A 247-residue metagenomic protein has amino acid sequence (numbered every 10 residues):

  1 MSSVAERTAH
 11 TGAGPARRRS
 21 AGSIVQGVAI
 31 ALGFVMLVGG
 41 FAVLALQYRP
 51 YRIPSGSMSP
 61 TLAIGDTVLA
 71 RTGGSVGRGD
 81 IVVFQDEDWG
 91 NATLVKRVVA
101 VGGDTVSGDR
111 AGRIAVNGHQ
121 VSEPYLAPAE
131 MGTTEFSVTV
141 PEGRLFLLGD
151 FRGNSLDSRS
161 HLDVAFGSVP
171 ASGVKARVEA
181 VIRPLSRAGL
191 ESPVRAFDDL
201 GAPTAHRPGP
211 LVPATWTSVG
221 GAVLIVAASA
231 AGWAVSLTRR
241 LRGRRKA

Functional and structural regions predicted by a protein language model:
M1-I81, W89, A176-A247: Protein maturation boundaries and topogenic segments
T61, S107-A111: Short, solvent-exposed secondary-structure boundary/capping segments
G65-D66, G77-V82, D104, R144 (+1 more regions): Structural motif
W89-G102, G167-V169, G173: Short coil-to-beta-strand transition motifs
V116-G118: Short strand-turn-strand beta-turns centered on an Asx-Gly dipeptide
F136-R195: Extracytoplasmic/lumenal ectodomains and periplasmic regions of secretory and membrane proteins
